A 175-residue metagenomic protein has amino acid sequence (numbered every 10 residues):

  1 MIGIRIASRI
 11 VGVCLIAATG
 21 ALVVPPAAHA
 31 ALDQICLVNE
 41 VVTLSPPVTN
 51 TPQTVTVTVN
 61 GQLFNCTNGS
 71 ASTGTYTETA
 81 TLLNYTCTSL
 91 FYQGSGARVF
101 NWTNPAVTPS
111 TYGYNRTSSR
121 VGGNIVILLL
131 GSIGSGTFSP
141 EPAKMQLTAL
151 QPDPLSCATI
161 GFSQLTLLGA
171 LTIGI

Functional and structural regions predicted by a protein language model:
M1-A30: Secretory targeting and sorting signals
A30-L37: Cleaved targeting-peptide boundary
V38-S45, S70-C87, S139-P154: Charged, amphipathic alpha-helical segments
T43-N50, Y112-R120, A149-A158: Extended lipid/amphipathic-ligand handling interfaces
T49-G134: Predominantly extracellular/secreted and cell-surface proteins with exposed, flexible low-complexity segments
S132-I175: Extracellularly exposed regions in secreted/surface proteins, prominently low-complexity, repeat-rich
